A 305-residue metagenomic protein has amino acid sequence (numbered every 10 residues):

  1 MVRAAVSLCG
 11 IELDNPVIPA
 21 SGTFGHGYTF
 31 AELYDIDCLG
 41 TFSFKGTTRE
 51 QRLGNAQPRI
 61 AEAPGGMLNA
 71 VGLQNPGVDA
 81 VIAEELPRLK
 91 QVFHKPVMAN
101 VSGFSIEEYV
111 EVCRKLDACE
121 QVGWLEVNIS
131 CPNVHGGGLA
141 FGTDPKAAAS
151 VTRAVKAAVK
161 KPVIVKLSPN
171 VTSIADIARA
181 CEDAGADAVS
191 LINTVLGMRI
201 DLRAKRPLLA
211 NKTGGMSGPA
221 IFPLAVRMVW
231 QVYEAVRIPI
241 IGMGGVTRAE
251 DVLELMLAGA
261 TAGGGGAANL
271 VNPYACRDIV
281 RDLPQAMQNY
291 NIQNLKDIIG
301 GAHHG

Functional and structural regions predicted by a protein language model:
M1-V97, S102-F104: N-terminal capping/small domains of soluble enzymes
V6-S7, I11, I82-F93, D117 (+5 more regions): Surface-exposed amphipathic alpha-helices with a cationic face
S21, V101, I129, L167 (+1 more regions): Short glycine-centered, acidic/aromatic-flanked micro-motifs in structured strand/loop junctions that mark active-site
L39-G40, K45, K95, V122-L125 (+3 more regions): Short acidic/polar active-site loop segments enriched in Thr and Asp
K45-T47, I129, N193-T194, A267-A268: Short secondary-structure boundary segments
N55-P64, I200-G214, M256, A268-Q293: C-terminal helical cap(s) of enzyme catalytic domains, especially alpha/beta-barrels
F104-I241, T247-A262: Alpha/beta enzyme core
K296-G305: A short, charged, Gly/Pro-tolerant segment at domain boundaries
